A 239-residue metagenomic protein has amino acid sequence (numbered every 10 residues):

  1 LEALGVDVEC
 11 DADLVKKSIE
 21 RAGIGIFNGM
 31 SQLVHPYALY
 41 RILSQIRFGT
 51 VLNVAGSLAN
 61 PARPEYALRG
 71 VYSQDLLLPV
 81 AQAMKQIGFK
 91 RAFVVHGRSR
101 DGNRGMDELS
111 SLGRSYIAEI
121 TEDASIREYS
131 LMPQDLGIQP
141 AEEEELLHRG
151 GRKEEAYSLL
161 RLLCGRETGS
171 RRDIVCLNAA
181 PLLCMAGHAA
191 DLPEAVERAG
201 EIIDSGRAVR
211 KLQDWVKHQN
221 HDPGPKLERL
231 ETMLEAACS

Functional and structural regions predicted by a protein language model:
E2-E9, L14, E20-S239: Glycine-rich anion-binding loops and their surrounding alpha/beta cores
